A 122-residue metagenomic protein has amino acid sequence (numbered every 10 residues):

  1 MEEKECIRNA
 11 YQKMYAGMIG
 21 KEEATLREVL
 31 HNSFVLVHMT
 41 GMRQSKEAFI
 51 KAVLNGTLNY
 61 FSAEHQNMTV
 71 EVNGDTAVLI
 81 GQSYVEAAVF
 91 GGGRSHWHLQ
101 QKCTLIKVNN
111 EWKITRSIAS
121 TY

Functional and structural regions predicted by a protein language model:
E2-E28, S33-Y122: A beta-strand edge to alpha-helix "cap/lid" segment located at domain peripheries
